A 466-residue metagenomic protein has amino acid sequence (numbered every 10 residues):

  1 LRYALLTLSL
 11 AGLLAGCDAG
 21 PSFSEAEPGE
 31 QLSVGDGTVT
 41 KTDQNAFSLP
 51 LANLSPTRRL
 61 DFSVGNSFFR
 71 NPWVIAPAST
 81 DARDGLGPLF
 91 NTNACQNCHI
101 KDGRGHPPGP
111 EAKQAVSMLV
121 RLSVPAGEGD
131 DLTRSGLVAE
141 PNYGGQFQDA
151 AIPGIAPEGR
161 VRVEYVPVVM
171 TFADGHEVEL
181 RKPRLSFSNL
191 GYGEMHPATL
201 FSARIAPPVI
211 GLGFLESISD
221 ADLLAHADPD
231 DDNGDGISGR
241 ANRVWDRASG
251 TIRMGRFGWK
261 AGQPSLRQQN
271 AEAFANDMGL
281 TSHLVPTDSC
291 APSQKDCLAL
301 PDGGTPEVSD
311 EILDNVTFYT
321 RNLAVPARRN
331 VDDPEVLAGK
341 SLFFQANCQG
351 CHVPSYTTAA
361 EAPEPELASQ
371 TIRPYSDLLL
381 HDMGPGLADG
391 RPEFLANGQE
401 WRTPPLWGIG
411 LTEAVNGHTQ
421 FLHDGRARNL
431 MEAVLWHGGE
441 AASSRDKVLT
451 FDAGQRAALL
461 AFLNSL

Functional and structural regions predicted by a protein language model:
A4-A15: Bacterial N-terminal signal peptides
C17-L466: Periplasmic c-type cytochrome electron-transfer domains
